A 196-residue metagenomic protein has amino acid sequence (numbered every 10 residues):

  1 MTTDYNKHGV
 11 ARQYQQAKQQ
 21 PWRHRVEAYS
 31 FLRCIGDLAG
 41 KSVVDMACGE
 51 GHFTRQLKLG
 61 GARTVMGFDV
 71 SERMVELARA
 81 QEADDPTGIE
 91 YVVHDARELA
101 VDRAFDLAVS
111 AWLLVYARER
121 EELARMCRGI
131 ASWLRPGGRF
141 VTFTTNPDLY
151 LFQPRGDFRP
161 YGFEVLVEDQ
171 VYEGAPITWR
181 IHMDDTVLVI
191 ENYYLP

Functional and structural regions predicted by a protein language model:
M1-L38, H52, Q56: Conserved class I S-adenosyl-L-methionine
G36, A83, R118, R135: Short conserved AdoMet
G40-S42: Nucleotide donor/acceptor-binding cores
V44-M46, E50-E98: Class I SAM-dependent methyltransferase SAM/SAH-binding core
R97-A108: A short acidic, Gly/Pro-enriched loop at the edge of an enzyme's catalytic core that lines a small-molecule cofactor
L107-E121: A short SAM/SAH-binding and catalytic strip from SAM-dependent methyltransferases
A124-P136: A short glycine-rich, Lys/Arg-flanked "PGG" loop and its adjoining helix->strand segment in the class I
V141-P196: SAM-dependent methyltransferase
